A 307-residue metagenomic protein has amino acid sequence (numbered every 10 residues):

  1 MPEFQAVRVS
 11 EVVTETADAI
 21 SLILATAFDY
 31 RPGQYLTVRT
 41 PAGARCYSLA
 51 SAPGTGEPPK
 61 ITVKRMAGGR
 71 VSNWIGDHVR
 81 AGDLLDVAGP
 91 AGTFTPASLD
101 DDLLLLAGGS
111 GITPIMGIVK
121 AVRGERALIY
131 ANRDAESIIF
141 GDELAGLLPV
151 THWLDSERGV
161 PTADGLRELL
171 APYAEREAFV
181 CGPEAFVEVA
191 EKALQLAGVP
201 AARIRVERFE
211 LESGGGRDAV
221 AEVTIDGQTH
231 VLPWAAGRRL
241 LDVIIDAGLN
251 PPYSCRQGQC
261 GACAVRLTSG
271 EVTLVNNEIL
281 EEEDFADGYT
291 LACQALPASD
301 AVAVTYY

Functional and structural regions predicted by a protein language model:
P2-T93, D101-D102, N132-E136, D155: Ferredoxin-reductase
P32-G33, G214-A221, Q259-G261: A short, compositionally biased
N73-T224, P233: FNR/FR-type flavoprotein reductase catalytic core
P114, L249-N276, D284-S299: Local cysteine-cluster metal-coordination motifs and their immediate loop/turn environment, predominantly Fe-S cluster
S156, A235, L296-Y307: Short flanking/linker segments adjacent to small metal-binding domains or redox-active Cys/His motifs
F209, G216-Y253: N-terminal pre-ligand scaffold of iron-sulfur
